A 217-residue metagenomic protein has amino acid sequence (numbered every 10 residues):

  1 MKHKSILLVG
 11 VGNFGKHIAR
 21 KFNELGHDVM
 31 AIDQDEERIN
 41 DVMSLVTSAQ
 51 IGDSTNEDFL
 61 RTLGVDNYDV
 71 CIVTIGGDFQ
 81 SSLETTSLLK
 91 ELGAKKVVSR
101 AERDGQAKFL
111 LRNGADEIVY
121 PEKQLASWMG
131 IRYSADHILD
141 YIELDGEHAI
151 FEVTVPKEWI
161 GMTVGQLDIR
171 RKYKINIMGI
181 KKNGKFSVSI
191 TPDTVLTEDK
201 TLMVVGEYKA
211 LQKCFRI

Functional and structural regions predicted by a protein language model:
M1-I217: Cytosolic regulatory regions of ion transport systems
